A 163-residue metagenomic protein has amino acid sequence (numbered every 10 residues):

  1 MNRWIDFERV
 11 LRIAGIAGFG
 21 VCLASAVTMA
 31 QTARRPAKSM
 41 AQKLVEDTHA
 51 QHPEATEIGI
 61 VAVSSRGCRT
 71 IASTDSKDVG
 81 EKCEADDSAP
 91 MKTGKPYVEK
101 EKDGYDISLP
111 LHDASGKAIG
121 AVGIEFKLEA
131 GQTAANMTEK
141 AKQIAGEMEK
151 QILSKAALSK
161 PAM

Functional and structural regions predicted by a protein language model:
N2-I16: Bacterial N-terminal signal peptides that target proteins for export
A14-S25: Bacterial N-terminal signal peptides
A33-Q42, F126-M163: Juxtadomain coupling helices with adjacent low-complexity linkers
E46-G67, L158: Short N-terminal helix-loop-first-beta-strand/juxtamembrane motif that initiates sensory/input modules
S65-K77: Amphipathic coiled-coil signal-relay and dimerization helices
T74-V98, A141: Extracytoplasmic/periplasmic sensor domains and loops in membrane signaling proteins
D103-P110: A short beta-strand signature within small-molecule sensing/ligand-binding domains used in signal transduction
G120-A121: Short glycine-/small-residue motifs
